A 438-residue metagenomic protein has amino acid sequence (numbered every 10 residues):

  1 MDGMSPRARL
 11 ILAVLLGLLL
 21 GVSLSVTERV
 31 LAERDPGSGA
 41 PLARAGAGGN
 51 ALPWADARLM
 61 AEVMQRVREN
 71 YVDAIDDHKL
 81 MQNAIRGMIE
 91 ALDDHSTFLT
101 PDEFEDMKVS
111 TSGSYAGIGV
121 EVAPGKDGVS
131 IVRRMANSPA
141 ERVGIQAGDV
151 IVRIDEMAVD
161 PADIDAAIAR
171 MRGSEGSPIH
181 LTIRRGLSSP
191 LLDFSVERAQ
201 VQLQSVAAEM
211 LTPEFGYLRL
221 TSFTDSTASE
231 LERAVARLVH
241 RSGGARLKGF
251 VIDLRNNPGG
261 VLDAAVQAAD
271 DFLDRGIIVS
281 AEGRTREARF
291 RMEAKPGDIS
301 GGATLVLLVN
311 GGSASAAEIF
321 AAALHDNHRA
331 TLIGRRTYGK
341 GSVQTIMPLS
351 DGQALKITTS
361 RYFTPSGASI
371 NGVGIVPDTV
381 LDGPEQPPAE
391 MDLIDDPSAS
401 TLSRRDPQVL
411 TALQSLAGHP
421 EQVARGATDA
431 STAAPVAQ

Functional and structural regions predicted by a protein language model:
D2-S96, V129, T432-Q438: Terminal targeting/pro-maturation regions of precursor/exported proteins
L42-G48, F290, V343-Q344, D396-S398: Short beta-alpha connecting loops at secondary-structure transitions that line or flank enzyme active sites
L52, D56, Q65-D77, S130-R133 (+2 more regions): Cleft-lining beta-strand/loop regions that shape enzyme active-site pockets
W54, E69-V132, G176-H180, R184-A208 (+4 more regions): Extended, small/polar residue-biased N-terminal targeting/export presequences and adjacent propeptide/linker tracts
F104, G128, Q202, T224 (+4 more regions): Active-site/binding-pocket entry motifs
S110-S112, R172, I370, S403: Short Gly/Pro-enriched turn/cap motifs at secondary-structure boundaries
A354, R361, S366-Q438: Conserved functional hotspot residues or short segments at active or partner-binding sites across diverse domains
